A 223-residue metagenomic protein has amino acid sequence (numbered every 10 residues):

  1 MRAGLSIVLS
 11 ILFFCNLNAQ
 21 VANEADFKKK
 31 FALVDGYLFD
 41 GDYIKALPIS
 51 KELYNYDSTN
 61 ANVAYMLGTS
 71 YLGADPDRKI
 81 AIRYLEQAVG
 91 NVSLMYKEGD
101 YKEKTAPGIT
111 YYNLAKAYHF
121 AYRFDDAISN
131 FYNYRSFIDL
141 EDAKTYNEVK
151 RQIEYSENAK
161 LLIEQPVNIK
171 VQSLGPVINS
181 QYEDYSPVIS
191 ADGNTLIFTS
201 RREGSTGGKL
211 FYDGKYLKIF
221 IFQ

Functional and structural regions predicted by a protein language model:
A25-Y56: Alpha-helical segment of the N-proximal tetratricopeptide repeat
D40, A74-D75, A121: Structural motif corresponding to the intra-repeat A-B loop/turn of tetratricopeptide repeats
Y43, D77-R78, F124: TPR-repeat structural position
G99, E103-A106, T110-N113, F120-Q223: Short, conserved micro-motifs composed of acidic
